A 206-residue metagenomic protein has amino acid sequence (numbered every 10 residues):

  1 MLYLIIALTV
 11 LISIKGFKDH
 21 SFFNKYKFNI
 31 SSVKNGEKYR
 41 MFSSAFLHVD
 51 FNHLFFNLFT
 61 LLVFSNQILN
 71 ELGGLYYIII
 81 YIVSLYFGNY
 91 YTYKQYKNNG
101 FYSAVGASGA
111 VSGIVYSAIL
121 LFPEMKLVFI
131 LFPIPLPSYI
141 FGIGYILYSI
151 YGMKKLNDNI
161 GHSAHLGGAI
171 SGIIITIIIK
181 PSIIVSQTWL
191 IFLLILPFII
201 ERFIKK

Functional and structural regions predicted by a protein language model:
M1-K206: A detector for small-residue-rich transmembrane helices and their helix-helix packing motifs
